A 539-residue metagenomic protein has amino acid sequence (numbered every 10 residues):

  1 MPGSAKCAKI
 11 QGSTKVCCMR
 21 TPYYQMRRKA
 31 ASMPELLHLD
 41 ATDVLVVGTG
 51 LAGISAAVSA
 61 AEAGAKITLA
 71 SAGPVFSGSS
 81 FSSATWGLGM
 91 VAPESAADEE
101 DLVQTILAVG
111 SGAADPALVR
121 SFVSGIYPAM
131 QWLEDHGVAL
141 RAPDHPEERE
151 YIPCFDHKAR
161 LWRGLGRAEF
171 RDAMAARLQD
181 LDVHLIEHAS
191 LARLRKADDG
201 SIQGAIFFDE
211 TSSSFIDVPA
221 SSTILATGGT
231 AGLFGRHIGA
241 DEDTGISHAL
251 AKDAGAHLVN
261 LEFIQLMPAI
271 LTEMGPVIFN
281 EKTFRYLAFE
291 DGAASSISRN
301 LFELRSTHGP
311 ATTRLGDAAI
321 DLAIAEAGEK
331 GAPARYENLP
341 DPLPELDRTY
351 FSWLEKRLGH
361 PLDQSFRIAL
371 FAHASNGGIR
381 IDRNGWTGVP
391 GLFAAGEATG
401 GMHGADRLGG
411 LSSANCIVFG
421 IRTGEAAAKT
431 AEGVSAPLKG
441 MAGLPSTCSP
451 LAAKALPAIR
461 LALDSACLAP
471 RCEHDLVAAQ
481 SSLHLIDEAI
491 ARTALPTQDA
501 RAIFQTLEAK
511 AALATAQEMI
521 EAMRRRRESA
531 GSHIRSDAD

Functional and structural regions predicted by a protein language model:
T14, C18-E35, D40-T42, S59 (+11 more regions): Glycine- and aromatic-enriched mobile tails/lids
L39-T42, S212-S222, G388: Core beta-strand elements of the Rossmann-like FAD/NAD(P) dinucleotide-binding domain in flavoenzyme oxidoreductases
V44-L69: N-terminal Rossmann-like FAD-binding beta1-loop-alpha1 element of flavoenzymes
G73-D98, F279: Conserved N-terminal glycine-rich FAD pyrophosphate-binding loop of Rossmann-like flavoproteins
L88-S121: Glycine-rich active-site loop/strand segments that organize a redox cofactor
I126-S214, P219, A226, G235 (+2 more regions): Conserved redox-cofactor binding core of oxidoreductases
S222-P276, G410-A426: Glycine-rich loop(s) and the adjacent beta-strand/alpha-helix scaffold that form part
A256-Q364, A426, T430-E432: An anion/pyrophosphate-binding glycine-rich loop and adjacent beta-alpha core in soluble alpha-beta enzymes
